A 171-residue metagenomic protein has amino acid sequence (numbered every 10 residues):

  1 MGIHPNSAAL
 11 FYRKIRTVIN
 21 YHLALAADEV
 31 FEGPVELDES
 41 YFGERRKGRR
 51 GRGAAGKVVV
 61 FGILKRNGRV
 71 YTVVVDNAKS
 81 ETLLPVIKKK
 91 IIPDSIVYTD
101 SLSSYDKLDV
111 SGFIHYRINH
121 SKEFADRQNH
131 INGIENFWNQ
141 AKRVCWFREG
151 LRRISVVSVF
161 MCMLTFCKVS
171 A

Functional and structural regions predicted by a protein language model:
M1-A171: Residue-level recognition of single "structural anchor" positions that define or cap local secondary structure
